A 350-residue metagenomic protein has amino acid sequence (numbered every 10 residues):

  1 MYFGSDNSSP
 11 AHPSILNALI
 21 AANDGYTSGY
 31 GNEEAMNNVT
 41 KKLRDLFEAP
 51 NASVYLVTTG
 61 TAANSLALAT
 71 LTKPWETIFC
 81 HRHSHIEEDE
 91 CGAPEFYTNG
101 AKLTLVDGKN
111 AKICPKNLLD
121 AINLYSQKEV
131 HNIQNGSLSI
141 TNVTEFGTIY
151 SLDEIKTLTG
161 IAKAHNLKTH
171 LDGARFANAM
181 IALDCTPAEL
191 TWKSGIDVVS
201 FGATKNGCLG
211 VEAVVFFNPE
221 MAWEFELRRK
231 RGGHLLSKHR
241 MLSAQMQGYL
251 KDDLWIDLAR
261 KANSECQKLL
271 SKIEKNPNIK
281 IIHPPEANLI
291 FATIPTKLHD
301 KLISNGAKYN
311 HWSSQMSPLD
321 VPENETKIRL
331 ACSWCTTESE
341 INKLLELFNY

Functional and structural regions predicted by a protein language model:
H12-G60, R82-H83, E88, A93: Conserved N-terminal alpha-helix of the aminotransferase class I/II PLP-enzyme fold
T70-E88, L119: Conserved PLP-anchoring active-site segment centered on the Schiff-base-forming lysine
W75, Q267, E274, N278-N349: Conserved C-terminal alpha-helix-loop-beta "cap" of PLP-dependent enzymes that closes/shapes the active-site mouth
T98-V143, I149-T157: PLP-dependent aminotransferase-class I/II
K102-L103, T169-L171, I281, Y309: Hydrophobic beta-strand scaffold residues
S139, I149, T186-A287: Active-site C-terminal subdomain of aminotransferase-like
Y150-M180: Catalytic PLP-binding core of fold-type I/II PLP enzymes
